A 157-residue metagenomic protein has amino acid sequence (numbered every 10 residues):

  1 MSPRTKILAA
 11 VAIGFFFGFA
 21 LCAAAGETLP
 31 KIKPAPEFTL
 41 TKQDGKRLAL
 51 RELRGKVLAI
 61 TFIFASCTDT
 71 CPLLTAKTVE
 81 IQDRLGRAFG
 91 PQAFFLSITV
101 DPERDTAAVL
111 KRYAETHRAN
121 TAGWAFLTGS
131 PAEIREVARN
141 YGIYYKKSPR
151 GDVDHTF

Functional and structural regions predicted by a protein language model:
M1-T41: N-terminal targeting signals for export/organelle localization
K33, V57, I63-S66, Q82-F89 (+3 more regions): Sec/Tat-exported extracytoplasmic proteins
K33-A35, L53-V57, G90-F95, D105: Extracytoplasmic
P36, A49, I63, L96: Conserved Rossmann-like nucleotide-binding pocket used by diverse enzymes that bind dinucleotide cofactors
F38-L58: A short beta-strand-turn-helix
R51-L74, T78: Short active-site neighborhood of thiol/selenol oxidoreductases, capturing the structured segment around
T75-V137: Structural microenvironment flanking redox-active thiols in thiol-disulfide oxidoreductases
P131-F157: Thiol/disulfide oxidoreductase modules built on the thioredoxin-like
